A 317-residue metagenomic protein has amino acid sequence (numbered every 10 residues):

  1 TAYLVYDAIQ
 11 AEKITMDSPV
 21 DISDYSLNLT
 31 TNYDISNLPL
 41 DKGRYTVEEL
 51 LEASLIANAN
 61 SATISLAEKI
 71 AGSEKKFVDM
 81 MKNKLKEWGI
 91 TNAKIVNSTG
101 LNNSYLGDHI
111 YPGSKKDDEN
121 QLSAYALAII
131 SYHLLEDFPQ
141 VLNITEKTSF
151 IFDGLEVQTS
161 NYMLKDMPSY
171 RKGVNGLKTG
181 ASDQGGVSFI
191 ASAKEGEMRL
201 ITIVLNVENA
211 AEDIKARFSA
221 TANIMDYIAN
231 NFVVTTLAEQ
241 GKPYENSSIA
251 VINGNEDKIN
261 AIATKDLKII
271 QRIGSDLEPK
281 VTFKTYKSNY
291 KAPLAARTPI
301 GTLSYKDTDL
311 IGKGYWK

Functional and structural regions predicted by a protein language model:
A2-Y125, L135: Active-site-adjacent loops and short helices of periplasmic peptidoglycan-processing enzymes
G107-D108, K115-K317: Domain-terminus/edge residues, biased toward the C-terminal soluble/receptor-binding domains of extracytoplasmic
